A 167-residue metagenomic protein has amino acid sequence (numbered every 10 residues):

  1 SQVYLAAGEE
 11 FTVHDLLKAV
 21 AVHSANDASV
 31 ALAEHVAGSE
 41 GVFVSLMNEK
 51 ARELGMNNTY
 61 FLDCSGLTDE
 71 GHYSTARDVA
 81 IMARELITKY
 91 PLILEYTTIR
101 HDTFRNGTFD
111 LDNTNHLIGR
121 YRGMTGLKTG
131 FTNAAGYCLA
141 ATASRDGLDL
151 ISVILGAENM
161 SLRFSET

Functional and structural regions predicted by a protein language model:
S1-R77, I87: Active-site-adjacent loops and short helices of periplasmic peptidoglycan-processing enzymes
M56-Y60, C64, T68-T167: Domain-terminus/edge residues, biased toward the C-terminal soluble/receptor-binding domains of extracytoplasmic
